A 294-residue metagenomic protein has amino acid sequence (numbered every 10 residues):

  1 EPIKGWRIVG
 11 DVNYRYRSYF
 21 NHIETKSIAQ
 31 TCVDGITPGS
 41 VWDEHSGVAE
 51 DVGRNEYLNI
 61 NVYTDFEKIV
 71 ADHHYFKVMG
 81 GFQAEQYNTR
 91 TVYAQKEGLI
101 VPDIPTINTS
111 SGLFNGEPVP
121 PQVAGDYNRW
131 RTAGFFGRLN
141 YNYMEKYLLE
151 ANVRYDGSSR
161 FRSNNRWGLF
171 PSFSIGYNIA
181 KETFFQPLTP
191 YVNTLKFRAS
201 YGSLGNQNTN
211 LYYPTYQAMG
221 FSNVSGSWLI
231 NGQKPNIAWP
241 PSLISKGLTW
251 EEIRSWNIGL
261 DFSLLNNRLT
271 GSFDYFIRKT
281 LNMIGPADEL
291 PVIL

Functional and structural regions predicted by a protein language model:
E1-T25, I36-P38, W42-L294: Extracellular/periplasmic, surface-exposed regions of secreted and cell-surface proteins
T25, Q30-T31: N-terminal, polar/charged subdomain of small-to-medium soluble alpha/beta proteins
